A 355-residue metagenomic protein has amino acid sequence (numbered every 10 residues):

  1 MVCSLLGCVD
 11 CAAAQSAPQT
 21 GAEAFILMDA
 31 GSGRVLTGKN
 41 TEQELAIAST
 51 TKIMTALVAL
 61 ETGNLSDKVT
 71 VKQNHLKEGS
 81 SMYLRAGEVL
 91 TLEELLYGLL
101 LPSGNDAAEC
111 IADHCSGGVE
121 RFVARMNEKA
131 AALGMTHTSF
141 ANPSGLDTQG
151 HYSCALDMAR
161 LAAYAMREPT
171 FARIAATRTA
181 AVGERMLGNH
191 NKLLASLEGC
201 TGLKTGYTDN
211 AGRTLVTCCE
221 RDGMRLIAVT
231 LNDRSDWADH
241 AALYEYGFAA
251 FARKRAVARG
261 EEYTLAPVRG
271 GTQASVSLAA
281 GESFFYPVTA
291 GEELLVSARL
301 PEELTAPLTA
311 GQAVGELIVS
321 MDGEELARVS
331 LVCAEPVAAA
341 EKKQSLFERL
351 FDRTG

Functional and structural regions predicted by a protein language model:
V2, T20-G21, Q43-E44, A86 (+3 more regions): Generic detector of short alpha-helix boundary/capping microenvironments and adjacent low-complexity segments
V2-C11: C-terminal segment of classical bacterial N-terminal signal peptides
C11-P169: Active-site-adjacent loops and short helices of periplasmic peptidoglycan-processing enzymes
T136, D147-Y152, L156-G355: Domain-terminus/edge residues, biased toward the C-terminal soluble/receptor-binding domains of extracytoplasmic
